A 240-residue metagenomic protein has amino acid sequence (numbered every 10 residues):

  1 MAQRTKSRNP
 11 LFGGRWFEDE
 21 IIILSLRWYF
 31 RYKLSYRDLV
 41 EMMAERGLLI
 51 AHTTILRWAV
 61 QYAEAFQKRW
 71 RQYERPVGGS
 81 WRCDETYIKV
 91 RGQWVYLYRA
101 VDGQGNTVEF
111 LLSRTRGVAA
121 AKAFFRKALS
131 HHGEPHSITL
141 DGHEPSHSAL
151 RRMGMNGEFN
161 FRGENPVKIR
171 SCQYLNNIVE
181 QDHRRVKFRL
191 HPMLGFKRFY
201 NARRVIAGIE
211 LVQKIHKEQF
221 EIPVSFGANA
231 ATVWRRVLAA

Functional and structural regions predicted by a protein language model:
M1-A240: Residue-level recognition of single "structural anchor" positions that define or cap local secondary structure
